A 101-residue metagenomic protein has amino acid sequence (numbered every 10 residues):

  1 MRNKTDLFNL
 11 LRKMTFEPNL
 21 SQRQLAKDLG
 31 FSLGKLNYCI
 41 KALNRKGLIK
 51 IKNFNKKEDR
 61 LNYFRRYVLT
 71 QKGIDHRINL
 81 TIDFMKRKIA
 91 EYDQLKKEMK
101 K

Functional and structural regions predicted by a protein language model:
M1-L7, S21, F54-R77: Short, cationic-aromatic polyanion-contact patches
F8-R12: Pre-recognition alpha-helix immediately N-terminal to the DNA-recognition helix within helix-turn-helix or winged-helix
K13-E17: Short helix-capping/hinge SLiMs at alpha-helix to coil transitions
P18-D28: Short acidic, hydrophobic short linear motifs in intrinsically disordered regions
R23, L33-G34, Y38: Key DNA-contact positions within bacterial/archaeal DNA-binding proteins
K27, N44-R45: Alpha-helical residues within the helix-turn-helix
K72-K101: Amphipathic alpha-helical dimerization/coiled-coil segments that flank or bridge DNA-binding/regulatory modules
